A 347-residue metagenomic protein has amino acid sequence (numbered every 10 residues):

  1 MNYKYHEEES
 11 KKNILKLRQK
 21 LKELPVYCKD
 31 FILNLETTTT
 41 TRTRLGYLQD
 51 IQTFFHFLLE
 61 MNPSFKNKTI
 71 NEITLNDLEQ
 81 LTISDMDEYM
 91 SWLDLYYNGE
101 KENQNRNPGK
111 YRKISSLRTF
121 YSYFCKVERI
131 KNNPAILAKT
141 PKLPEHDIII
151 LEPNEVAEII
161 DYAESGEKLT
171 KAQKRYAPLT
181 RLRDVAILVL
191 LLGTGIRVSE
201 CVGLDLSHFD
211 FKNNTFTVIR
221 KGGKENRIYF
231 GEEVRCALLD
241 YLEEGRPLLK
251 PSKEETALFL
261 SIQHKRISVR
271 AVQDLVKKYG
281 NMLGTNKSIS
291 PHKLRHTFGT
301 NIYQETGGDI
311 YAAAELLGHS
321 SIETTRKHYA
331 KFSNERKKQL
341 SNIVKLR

Functional and structural regions predicted by a protein language model:
M1-R347: Conserved catalytic core of the tyrosine transesterase superfamily
